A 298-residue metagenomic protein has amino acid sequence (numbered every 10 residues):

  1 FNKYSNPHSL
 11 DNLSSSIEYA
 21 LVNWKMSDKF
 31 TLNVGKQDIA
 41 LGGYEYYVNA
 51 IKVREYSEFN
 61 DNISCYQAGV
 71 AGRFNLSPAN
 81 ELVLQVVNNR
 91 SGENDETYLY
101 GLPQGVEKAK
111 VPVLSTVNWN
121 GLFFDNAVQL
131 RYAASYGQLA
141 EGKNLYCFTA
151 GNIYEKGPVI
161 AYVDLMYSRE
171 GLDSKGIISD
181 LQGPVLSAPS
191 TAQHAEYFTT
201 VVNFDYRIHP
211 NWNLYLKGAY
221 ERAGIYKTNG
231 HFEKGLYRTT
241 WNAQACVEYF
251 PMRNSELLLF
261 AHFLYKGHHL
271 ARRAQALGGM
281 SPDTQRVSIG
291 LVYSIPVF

Functional and structural regions predicted by a protein language model:
K3-I17, K29-N120, M280, Q285 (+1 more regions): Surface-exposed coil loops of outer-membrane beta-barrel proteins
P7-L10, E45, R131-F298: Outer-membrane beta-barrel pore domains
I17, K25, Q67, T199 (+1 more regions): Short, conserved clusters of charged catalytic residues that mark active-site and nucleotide-handling motifs
Y19, G69, C147-T149: Conserved positions at the start
N23-K25, R73-N75, I153: Well-ordered beta-strand positions
N23-T31, I208-N211: Gram-negative (and chloroplast) outer-membrane scaffold detector with strong preference for beta-barrel transmembrane
K110-V113, Q129-A133: Internal alpha/beta core interface subdomains
